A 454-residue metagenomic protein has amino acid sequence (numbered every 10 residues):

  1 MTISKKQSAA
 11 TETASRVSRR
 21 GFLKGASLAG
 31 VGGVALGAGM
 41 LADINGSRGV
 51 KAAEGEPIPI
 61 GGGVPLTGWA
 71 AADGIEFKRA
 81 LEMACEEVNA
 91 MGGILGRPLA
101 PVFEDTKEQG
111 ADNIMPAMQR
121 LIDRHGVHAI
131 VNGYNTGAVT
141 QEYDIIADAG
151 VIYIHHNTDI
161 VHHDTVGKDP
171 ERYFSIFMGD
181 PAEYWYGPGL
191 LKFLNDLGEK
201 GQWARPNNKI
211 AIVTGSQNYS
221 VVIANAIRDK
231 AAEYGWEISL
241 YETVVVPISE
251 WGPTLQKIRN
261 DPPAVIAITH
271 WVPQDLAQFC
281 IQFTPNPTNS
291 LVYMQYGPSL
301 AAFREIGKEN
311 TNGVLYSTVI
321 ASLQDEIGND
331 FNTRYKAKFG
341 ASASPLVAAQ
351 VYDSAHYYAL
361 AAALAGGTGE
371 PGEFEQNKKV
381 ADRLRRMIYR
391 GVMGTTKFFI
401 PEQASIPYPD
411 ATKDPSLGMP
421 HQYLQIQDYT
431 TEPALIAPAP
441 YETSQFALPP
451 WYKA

Functional and structural regions predicted by a protein language model:
T2-K6, R16-S27, G37-A454: Extracytosolic ligand-binding ectodomains
T11-T13: N-terminal intrinsically disordered, low-complexity tails
